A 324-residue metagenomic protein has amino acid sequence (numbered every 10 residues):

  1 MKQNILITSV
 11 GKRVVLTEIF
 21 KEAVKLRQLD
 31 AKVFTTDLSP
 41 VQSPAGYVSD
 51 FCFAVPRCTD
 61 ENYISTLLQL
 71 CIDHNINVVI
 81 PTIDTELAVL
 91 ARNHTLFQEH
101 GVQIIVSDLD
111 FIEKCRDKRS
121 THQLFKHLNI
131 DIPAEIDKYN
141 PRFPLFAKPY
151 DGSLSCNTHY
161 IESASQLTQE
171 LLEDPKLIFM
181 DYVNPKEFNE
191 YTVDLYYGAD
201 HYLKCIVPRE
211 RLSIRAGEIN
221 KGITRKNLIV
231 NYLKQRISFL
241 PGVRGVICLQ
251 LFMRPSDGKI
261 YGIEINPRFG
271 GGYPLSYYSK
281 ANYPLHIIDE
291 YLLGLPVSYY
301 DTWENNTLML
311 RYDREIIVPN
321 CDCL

Functional and structural regions predicted by a protein language model:
M1-I105: ATP-binding N-terminal substructure of ATP-dependent carboxylate-amine bond-forming enzymes
Q28-D30, E190, R244-C248: Short secondary-structure junction motifs
P40, D151, P267: Short, glycine/acidic-enriched loop or turn micro-motifs at the edges of active sites
V41-S43, L87, D110-K114, I214: Short gly/pro/ser/thr-enriched loop/turn and capping motifs at secondary-structure boundaries
H74, L228-L324: ATP-dependent carboxylate activation and anion-phosphoryl transfer catalytic cores that bind Mg-ATP to form
L109-E187, Y197-H201, N227: Active-site nucleotide/adenylate-binding loops and adjacent lid/helix of ATP-dependent enzymes
L145, C156, Y191-V193, L249 (+1 more regions): Change "...and in nucleic-acid phosphodiester-cleaving endonucleases..." to "...and in nucleic-acid processing enzymes
I161-G242, F252-Y261: Phosphate-binding site of ATP-dependent enzymes
